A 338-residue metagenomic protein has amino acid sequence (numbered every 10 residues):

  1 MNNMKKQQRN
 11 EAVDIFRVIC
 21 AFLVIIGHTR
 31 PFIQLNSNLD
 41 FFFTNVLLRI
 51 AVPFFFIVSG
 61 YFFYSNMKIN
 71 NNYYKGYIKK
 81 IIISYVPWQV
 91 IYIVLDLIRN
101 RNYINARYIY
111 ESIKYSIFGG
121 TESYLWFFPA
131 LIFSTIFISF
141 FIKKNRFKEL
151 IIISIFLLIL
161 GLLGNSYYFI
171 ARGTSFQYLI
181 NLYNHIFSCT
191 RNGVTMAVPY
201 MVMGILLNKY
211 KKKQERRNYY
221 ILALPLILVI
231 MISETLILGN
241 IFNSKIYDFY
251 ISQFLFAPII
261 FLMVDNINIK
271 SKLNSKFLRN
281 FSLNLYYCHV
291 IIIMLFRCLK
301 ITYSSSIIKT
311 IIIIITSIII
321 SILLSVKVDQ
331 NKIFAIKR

Functional and structural regions predicted by a protein language model:
M1-R338: Alpha-helical transmembrane segments and their immediate juxtamembrane cytosolic regions
